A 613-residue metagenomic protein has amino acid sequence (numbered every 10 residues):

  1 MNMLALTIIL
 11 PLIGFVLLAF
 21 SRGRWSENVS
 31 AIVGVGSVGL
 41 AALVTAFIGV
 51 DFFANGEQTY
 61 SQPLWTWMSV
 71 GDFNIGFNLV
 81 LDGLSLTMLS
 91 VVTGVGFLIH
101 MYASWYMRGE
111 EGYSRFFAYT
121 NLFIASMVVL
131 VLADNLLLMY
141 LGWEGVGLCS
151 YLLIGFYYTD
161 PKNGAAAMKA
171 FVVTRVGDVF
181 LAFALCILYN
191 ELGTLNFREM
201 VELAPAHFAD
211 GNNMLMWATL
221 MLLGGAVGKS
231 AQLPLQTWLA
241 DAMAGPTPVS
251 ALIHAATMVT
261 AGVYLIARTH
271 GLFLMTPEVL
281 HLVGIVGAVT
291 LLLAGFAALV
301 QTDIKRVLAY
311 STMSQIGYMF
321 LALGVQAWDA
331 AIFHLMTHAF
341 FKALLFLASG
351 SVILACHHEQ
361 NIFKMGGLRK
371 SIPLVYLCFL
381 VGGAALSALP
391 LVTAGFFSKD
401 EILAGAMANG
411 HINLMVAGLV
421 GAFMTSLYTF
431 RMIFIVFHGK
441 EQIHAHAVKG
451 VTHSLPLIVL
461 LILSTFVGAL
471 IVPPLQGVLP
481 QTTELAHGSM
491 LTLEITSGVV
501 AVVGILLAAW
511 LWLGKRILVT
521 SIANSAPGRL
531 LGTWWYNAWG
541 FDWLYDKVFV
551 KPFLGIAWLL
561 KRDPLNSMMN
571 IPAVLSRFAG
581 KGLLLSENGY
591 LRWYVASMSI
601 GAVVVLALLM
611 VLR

Functional and structural regions predicted by a protein language model:
T7-G23, F97-L98, V227: N-terminal signal-anchor/start-transfer transmembrane helix
V16-Y60, L513: Hydrophobic alpha-helical membrane-insertion signals
G36-F53, G177-I187, L380-S387, P456-I471 (+3 more regions): Hydrophobic alpha-helical membrane-insertion segments
G49-W67, V478, T520-N524: Interfacial/capping segments of alpha-helical transmembrane domains
Q58-L81, V201-H207, D546, A573-R577: Extracytosolic (periplasmic/ER-lumenal) interhelical loops and adjacent juxtamembrane/interface segments of multi-pass
D72, G477-T492, I517-R613: Aromatic-capped, Gly/Pro-kinked transmembrane alpha-helices
L84, S90, G94, L98-G142 (+3 more regions): Hydrophobic transmembrane alpha-helices and their helix-loop junctions in integral membrane proteins
I443-L506: Hard-cation-handling environments
